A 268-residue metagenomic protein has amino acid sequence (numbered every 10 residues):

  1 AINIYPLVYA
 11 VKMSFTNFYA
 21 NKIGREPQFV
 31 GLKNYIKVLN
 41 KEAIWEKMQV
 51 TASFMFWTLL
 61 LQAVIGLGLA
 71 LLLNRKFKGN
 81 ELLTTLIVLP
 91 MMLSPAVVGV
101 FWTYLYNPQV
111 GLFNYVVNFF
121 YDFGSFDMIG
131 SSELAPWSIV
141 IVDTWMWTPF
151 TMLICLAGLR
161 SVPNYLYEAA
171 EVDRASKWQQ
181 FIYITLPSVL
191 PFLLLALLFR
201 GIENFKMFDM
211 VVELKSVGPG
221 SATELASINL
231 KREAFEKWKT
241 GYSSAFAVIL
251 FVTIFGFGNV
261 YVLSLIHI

Functional and structural regions predicted by a protein language model:
A1-I266: A structural signal for multi-pass alpha-helical bundles of membrane permease subunits that mediate small-molecule
